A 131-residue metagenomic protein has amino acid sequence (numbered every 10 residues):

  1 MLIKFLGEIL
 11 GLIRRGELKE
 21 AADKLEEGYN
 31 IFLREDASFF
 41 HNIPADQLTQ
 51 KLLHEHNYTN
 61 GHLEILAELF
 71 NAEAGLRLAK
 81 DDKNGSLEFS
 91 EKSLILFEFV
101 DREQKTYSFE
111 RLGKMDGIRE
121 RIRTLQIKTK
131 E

Functional and structural regions predicted by a protein language model:
M1-L63, E98-F99, R123-E131: N-terminal alpha-helical interaction modules that lie
L2, I9, A67-G75, D81: Conserved small-residue packing positions in alpha-helical repeats and bundles
F5, L63, F70, F89-S90: TPR repeat positional signature
L18-A22, S86, S93: Solenoid-repeat scaffolds in large eukaryotic assemblies
Y58-G61, I65, G85, F89 (+1 more regions): Structural signature of alpha-solenoid helical repeat junctions
L87-F99, E103-Q104: Long, amphipathic alpha-helical coupling/dimerization segments that relay conformational signals between
F109-E131: Eukaryote-biased recognition of C-terminal alpha-helical segments
